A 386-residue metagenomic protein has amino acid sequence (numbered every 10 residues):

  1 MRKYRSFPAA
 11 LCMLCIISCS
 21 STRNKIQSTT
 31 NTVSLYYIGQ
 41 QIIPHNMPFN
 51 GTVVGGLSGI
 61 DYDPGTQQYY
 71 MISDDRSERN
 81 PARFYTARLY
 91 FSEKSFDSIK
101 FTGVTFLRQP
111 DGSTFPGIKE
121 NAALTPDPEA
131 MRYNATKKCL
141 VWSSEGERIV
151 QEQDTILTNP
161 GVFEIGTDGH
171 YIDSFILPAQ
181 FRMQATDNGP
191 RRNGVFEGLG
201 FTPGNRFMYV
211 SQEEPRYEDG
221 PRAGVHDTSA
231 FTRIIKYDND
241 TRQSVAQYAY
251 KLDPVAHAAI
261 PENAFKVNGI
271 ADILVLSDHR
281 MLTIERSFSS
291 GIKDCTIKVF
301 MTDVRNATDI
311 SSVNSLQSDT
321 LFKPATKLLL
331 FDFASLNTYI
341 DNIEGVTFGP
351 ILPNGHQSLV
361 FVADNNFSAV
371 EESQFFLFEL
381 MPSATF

Functional and structural regions predicted by a protein language model:
M1-V33: Bacterial Sec-dependent N-terminal signal peptides
S20-F386: Sequence/structural signature of beta-propeller domains
